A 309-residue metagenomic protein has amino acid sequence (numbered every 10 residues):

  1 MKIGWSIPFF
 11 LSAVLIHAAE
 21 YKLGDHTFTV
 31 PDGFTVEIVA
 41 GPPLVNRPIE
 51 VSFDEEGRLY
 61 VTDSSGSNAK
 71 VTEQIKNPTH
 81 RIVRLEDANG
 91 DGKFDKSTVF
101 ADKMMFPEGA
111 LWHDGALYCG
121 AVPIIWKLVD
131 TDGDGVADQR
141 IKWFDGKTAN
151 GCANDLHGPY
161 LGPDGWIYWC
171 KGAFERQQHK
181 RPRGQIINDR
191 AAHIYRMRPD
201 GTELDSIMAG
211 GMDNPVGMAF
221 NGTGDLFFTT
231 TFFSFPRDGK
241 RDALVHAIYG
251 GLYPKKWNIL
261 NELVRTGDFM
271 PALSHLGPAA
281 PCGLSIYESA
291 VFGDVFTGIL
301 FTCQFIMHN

Functional and structural regions predicted by a protein language model:
M1-F9: Bacterial N-terminal signal peptides that target proteins for export
P8-A18: Hydrophobic h-region of N-terminal signal peptides that target proteins for export in Gram-negative bacteria
A18-N309: Beta-propeller blade termini and top-face loops
